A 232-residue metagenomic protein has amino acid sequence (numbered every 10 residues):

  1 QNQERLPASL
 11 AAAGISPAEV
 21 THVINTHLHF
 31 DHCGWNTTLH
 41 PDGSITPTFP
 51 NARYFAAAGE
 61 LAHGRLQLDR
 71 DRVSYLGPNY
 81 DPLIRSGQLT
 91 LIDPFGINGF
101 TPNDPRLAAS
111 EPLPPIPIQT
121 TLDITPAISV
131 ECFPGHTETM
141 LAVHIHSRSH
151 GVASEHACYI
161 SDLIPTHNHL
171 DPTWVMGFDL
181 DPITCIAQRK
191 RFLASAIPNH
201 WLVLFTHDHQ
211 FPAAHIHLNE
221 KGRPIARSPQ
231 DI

Functional and structural regions predicted by a protein language model:
N2-I15, E19, T46-C132, A187-H200: Metallo-beta-lactamase
Q3-A8, M140, H144-I232: Cap/insert and terminal regions of metallo-dependent hydrolase folds
V20-D31: Metallo-beta-lactamase
H29, E60, P134-E138, I164-P165 (+1 more regions): Catalytic metal-binding/acid-base residues of hydrolase active sites
C33-W35, S129-L141: Active-site glycine- and acidic-residue-rich loops that bind and position anionic ligands or nucleotide-like cofactors
G34-S44, H215-H217: Metal-dependent catalytic neighborhoods of phosphoester/phosphodiester hydrolases
N36, R65-L68, P102-D104, V143 (+2 more regions): Short, well-ordered secondary-structure micro-motifs
A127-P134, A157-D162: Active-site-proximal beta-strand elements of phosphoester/diester hydrolases
